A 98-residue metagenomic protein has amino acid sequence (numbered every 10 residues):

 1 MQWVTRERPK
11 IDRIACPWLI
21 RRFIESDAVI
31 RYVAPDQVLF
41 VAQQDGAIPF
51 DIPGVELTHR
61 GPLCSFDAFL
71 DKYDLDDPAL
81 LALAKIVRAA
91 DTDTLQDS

Functional and structural regions predicted by a protein language model:
M1-R8, R13, P17-S98: Extended, well-folded catalytic/binding cores that form a central cleft or groove in large enzyme and scaffold domains
